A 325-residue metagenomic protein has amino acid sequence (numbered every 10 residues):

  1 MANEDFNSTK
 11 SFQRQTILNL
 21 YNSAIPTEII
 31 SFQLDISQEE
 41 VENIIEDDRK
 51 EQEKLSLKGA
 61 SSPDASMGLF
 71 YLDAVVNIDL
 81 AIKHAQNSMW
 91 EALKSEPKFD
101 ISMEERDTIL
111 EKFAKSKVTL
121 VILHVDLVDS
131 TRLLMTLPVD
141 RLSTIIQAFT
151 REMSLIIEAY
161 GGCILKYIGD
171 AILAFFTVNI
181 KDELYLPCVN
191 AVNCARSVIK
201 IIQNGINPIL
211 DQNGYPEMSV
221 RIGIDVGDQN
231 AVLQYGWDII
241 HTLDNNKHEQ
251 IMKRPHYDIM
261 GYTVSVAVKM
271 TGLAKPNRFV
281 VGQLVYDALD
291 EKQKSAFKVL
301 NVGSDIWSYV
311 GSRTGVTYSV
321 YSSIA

Functional and structural regions predicted by a protein language model:
A2-N7, N19-I29, D35, E39-S102 (+4 more regions): Intrinsically disordered, glycine/charged-rich C-terminal tails and inter-domain linkers that flank nucleotidyl cyclase
K10-R14: Short, leucine-enriched amphipathic alpha-helices that occur as contiguous helical runs
S102-D107, N204-I206: Short gly/ser/thr-rich secondary-structure transition/capping motifs
R106-N190: Catalytic NTP-binding/metal-coordinating core of nucleotidyl cyclase/transferase enzymes
Y160-P187, I206-I259: Catalytic core of nucleotidyl cyclases, primarily class III adenylyl/guanylyl cyclases
C188, V192-A195, M260-A267: Amphipathic alpha-helical transducer elements in NTP-driven molecular machines
V198: Serine endopeptidase catalytic core focused on the charge-relay Asp
I224-D228, T263-V266, M270: Alpha-helical scaffolding flanking metal-ion-dependent phosphate/phosphodiester catalytic sites
